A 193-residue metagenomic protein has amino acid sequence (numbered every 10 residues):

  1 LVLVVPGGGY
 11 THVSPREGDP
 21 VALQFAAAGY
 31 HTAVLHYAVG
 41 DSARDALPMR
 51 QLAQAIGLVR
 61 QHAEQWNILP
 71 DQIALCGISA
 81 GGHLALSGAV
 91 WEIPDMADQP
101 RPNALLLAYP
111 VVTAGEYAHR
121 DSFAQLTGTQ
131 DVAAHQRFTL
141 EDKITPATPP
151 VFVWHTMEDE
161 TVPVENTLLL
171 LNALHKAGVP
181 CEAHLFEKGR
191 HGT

Functional and structural regions predicted by a protein language model:
L1-G7: Short beta-strand element of the alpha/beta-hydrolase
V13-P15, P20, A33-P70: Catalytic nucleophile-loop/oxyanion-hole region of alpha/beta-hydrolase and closely related hydrolase-like folds
E17, L140, P149, P163-A173: Short alpha-helix in the alpha/beta-hydrolase fold that links the catalytic acid
Q54-S122, H135-Q136, L140: Primarily recognizes the serine-hydrolase "nucleophile elbow" in alpha/beta-hydrolase and SGNH/GDSL folds
A114, E158-V162: Acidic catalytic loop of the alpha/beta-hydrolase fold
G128-K143, T148-P149: Active-site nucleophile elbow and catalytic-triad environment of alpha/beta-hydrolase enzymes
A147, F152-H155, D159: Short beta-strand/loop motif that positions the catalytic acidic residue of the alpha/beta-hydrolase fold
V164-T193: C-terminal catalytic histidine-bearing segment of alpha/beta-hydrolase fold enzymes
